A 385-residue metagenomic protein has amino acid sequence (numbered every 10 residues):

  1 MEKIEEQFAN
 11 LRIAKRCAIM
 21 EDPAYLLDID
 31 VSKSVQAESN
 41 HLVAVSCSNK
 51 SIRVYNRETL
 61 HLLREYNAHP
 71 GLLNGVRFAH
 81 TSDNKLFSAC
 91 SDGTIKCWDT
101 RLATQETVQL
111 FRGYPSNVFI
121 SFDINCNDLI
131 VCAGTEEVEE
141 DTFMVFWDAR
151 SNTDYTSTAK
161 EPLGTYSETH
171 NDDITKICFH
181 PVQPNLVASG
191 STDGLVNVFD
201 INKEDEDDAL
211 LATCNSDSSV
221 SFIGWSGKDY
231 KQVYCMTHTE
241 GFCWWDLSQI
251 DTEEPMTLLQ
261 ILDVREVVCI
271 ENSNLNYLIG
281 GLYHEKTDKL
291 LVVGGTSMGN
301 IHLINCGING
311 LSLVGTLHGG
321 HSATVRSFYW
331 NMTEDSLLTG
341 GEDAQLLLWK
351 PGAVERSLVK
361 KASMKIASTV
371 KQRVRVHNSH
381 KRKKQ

Functional and structural regions predicted by a protein language model:
E2-L26, E58-H61, K160, L311-L317: A short helix->beta-strand "capping" segment at the edge of beta-propeller domains
C17-L26, Y66-L73, F111-F119, Y166-I174 (+4 more regions): WD40/WD-repeat beta-propeller blade N-cap
M20-K50, I279-G280, V292: Beta-strand-rich domains and repeat architectures in extracellular enzymes and scaffolds, especially beta-propellers
Y25, S39, L62, L72 (+11 more regions): WD40/WD-repeat beta-propeller blade-loop signature
I29-N40, V76-N84, A89, F122-L129 (+4 more regions): Loop/turn segments within WD40 beta-propeller blades
S46-N49, A89-D92, A133-D141, G190-D193 (+3 more regions): Conserved strand-to-loop turn within each blade of WD40 beta-propeller repeats
I52-N56, I95-T100, T142-D148, V196-N202 (+3 more regions): WD40-repeat beta-propellers
M236-E240, I261-G310: Loop/turn-rich, solvent-exposed surfaces of beta-rich toroidal or solenoidal domains
